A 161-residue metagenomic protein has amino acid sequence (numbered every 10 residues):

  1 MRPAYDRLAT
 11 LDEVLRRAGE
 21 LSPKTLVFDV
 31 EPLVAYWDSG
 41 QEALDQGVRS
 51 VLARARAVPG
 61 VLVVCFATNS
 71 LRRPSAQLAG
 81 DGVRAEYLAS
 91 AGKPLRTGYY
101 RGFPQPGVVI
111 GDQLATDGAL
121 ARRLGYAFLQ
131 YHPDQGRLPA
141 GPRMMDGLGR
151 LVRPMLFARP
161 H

Functional and structural regions predicted by a protein language model:
M1-F28, V34, D38-A67, R72-V108 (+1 more regions): Asp-based, Mg2+/Mn2+-dependent phosphohydrolase catalytic module
